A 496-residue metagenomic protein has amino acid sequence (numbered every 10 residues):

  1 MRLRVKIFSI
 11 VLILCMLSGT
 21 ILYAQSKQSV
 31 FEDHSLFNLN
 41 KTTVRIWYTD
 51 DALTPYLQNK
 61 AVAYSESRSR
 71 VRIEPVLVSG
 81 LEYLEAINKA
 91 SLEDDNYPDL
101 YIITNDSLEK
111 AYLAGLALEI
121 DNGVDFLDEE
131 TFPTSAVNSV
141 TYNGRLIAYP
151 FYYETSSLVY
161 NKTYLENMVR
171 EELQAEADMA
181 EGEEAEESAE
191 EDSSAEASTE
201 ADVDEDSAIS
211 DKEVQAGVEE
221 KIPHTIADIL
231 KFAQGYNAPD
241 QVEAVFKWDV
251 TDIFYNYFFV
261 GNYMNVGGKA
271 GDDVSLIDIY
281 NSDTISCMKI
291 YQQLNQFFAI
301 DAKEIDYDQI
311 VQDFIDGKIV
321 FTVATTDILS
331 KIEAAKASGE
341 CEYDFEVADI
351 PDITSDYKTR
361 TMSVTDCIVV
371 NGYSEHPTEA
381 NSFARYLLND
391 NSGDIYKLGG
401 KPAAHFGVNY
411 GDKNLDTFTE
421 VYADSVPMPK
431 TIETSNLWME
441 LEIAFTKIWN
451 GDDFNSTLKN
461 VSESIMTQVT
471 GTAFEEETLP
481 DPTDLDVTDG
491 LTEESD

Functional and structural regions predicted by a protein language model:
L39-D51, V71-V76, D99-L100: Short, well-ordered beta-strand elements
S67-F132, T141, A148, M168 (+2 more regions): Extracytoplasmic "Venus flytrap"/periplasmic binding protein-like
I103-S157, E166, M179-V203, F258 (+1 more regions): Hinge/lid segment of periplasmic solute-binding proteins
N122-F132, A208-K212, G217-K221, V266-M288 (+3 more regions): Short, solvent-exposed loop/beta-turn-alpha elements that line the ligand-binding surface or hinge of extracytoplasmic
I147-F151, S156, E186-I277: Extracytoplasmic/periplasmic solute-binding protein
A233, D273-I305, I350: Glycine-centered hinge/linker elements that transmit conformational signals in sensory and ligand-binding systems
Q296, K336-G399: Extracytoplasmic/periplasmic substrate-recognition and gating elements
D394, E420-D496: Conserved C-terminal helix/tail region of periplasmic/extracytoplasmic solute-binding proteins
